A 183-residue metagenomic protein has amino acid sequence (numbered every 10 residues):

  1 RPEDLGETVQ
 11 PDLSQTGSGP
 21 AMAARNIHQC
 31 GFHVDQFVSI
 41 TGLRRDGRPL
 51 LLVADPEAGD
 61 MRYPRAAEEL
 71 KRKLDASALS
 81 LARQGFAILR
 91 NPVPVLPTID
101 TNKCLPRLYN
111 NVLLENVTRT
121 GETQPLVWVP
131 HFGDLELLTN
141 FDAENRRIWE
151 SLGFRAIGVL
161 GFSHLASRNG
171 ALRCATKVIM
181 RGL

Functional and structural regions predicted by a protein language model:
R1-L183: Histidine/cysteine-enriched polar flanking segments
